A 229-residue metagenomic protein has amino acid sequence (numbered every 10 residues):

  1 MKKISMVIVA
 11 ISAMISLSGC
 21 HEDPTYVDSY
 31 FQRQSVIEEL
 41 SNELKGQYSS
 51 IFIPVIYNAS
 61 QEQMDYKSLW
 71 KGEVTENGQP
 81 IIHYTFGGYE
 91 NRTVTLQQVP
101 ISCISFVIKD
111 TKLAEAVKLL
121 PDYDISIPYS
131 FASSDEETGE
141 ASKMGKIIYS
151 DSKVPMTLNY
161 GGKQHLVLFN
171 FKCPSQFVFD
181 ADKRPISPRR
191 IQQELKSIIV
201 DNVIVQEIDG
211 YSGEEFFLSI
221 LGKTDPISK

Functional and structural regions predicted by a protein language model:
M1-C20: Sec-dependent bacterial lipoprotein signal peptides
S16-L44: Bacterial Sec-dependent N-terminal signal peptides
P24-Q32, L166-K229: Edge beta-strand at a domain terminus
L40-M64: Tryptophan-anchored aromatic micro-motifs
S41, K45, I147, I186-I191: Edge/loop elements at the starts and ends of beta-strands within beta-rich repeat scaffolds
S49-N58, S150-T157, P174, Q192-V205: Generic short beta-strand segments
V55-Y66, Y160-G162, D201-G213: Flexible, membrane-facing loop/turn or short amphipathic-helix motifs that contact lipid bilayers or gate lipid-binding
Q79-Q176: Predominantly extracellular/secreted and cell-surface proteins with exposed, flexible low-complexity segments
